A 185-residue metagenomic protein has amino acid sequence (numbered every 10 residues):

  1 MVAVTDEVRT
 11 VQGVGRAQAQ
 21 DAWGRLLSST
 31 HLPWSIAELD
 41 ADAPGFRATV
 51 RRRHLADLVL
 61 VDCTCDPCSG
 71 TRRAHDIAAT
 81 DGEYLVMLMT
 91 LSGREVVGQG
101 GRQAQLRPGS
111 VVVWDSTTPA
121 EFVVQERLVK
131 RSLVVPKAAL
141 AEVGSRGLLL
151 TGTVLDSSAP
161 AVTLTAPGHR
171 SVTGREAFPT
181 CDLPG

Functional and structural regions predicted by a protein language model:
V2-G45, L58, R94-G185: Alpha-helical bundle regulatory/interaction domains
R25-T30, R47-G70: A short glycine-rich, His/Asp/Glu-containing loop-to-beta-strand
R51-R52, A78-A79, Q103: Short secondary-structure boundary/capping segments
A56-L58, C65-G70, H75-V97, S110: Glycine- and acidic-residue-biased ligand/ion/polar-headgroup-sensing regions
C63, T90, P136-A138: Generic beta-structure capping elements
